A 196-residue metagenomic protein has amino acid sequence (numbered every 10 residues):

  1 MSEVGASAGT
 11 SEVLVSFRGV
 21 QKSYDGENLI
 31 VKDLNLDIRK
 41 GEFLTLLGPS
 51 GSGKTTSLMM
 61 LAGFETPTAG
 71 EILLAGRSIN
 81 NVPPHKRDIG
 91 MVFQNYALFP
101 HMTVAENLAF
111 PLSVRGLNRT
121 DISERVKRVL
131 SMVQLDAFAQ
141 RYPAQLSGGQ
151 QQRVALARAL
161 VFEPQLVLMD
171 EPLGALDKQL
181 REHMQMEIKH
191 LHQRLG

Functional and structural regions predicted by a protein language model:
E3-L180, M184, H190-L191: ABC family nucleotide-binding domain
G196: Conserved H-loop
